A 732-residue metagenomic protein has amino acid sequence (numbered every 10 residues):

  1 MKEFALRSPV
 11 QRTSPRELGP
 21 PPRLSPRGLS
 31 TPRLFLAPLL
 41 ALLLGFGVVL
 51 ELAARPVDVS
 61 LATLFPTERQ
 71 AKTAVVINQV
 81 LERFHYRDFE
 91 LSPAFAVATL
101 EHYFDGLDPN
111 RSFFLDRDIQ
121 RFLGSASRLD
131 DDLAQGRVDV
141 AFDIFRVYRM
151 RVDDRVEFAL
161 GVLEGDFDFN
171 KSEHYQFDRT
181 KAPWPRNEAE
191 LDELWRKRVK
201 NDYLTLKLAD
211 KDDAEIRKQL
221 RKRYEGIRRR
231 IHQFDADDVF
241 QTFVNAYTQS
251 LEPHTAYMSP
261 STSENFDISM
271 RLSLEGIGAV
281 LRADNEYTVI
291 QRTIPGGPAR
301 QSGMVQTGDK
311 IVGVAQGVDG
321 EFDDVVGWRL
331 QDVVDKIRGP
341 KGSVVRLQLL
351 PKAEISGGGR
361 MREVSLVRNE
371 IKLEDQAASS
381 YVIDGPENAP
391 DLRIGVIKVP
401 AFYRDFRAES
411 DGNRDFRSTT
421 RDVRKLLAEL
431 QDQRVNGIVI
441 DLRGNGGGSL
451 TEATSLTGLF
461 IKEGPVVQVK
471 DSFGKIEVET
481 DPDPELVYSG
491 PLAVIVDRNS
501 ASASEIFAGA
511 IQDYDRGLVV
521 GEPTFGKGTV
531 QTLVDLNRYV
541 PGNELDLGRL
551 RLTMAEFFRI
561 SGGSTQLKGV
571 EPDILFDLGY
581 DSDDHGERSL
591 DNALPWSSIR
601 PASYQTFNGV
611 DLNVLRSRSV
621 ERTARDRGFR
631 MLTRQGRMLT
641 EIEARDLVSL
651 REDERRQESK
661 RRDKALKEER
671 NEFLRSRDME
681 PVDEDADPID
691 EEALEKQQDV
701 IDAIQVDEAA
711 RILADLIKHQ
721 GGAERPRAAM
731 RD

Functional and structural regions predicted by a protein language model:
M1-T31: N-terminal secretory signal peptides that target proteins for export/translocation
L36-E51: Bacterial N-terminal signal peptides
R55, L61-P66, Q79-L91, R229-A236 (+5 more regions): Cleft-lining beta-strand/loop regions that shape enzyme active-site pockets
R55-D166: Charged, amphipathic alpha-helical regulatory modules used for macromolecular assembly or allosteric control
F89, D105-G106, S127, A141 (+5 more regions): PDZ/PDZ-like domain segments forming the peptide/carboxylate-binding groove, activating on the N-terminal beta-strands
D154-G276: Extended, domain-scale alpha-helical bundle/helix-rich regions
A209-R221, R559-A729: Conserved functional hotspot residues or short segments at active or partner-binding sites across diverse domains
D515, E522-D583: Polar, glycine-rich mid-to-C-terminal structural blocks that act as macromolecule-binding/assembly scaffolds
